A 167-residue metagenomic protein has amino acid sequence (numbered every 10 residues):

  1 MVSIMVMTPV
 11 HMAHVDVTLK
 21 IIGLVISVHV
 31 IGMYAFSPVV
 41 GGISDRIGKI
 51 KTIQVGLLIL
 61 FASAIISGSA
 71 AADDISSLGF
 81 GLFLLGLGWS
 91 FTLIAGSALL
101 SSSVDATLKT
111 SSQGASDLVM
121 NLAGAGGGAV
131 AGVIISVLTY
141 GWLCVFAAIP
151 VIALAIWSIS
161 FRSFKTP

Functional and structural regions predicted by a protein language model:
V6-V25: Short amphipathic helix-loop junctions that connect adjacent transmembrane helices in Major Facilitator Superfamily/SLC
T8, F91-D105: Intracellular juxtamembrane helix-capping segments at the cytosolic ends of symmetry-related transmembrane helices
A35-K49, I135: Helix-to-loop junctions at the C-terminal end of transmembrane segments in multipass secondary transporters
I59-A72: C-terminal ends and interior cores of transmembrane alpha-helices in multi-pass membrane transporters/permeases
S77-F91: Hydrophobic core of transmembrane alpha-helices in multi-pass small-molecule transporters, especially MFS/SLC-type
L108-S136: A late C-terminal transmembrane helix in Major Facilitator Superfamily
V133-V151: A membrane-interface helix-boundary motif in multi-pass transporters
A147-P167: Multi-pass alpha-helical transporter architecture, strongest for 12-TM Major Facilitator/SLC carriers used
